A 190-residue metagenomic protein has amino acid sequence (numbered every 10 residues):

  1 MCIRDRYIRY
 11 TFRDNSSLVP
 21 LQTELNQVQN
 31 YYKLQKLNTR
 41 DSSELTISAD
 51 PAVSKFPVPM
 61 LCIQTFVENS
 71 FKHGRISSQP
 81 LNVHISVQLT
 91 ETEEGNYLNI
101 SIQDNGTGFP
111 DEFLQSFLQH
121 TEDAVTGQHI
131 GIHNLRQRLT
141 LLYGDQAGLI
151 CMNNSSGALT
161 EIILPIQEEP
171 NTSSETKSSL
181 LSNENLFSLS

Functional and structural regions predicted by a protein language model:
M1-M152, A158-L159: Two-component histidine phosphotransfer core
A158-Q167: Short C-terminal beta-strand
T172-S190: Intrinsically disordered, low-complexity acidic/proline-/asparagine-rich linker or regulatory tail/stalk regions
